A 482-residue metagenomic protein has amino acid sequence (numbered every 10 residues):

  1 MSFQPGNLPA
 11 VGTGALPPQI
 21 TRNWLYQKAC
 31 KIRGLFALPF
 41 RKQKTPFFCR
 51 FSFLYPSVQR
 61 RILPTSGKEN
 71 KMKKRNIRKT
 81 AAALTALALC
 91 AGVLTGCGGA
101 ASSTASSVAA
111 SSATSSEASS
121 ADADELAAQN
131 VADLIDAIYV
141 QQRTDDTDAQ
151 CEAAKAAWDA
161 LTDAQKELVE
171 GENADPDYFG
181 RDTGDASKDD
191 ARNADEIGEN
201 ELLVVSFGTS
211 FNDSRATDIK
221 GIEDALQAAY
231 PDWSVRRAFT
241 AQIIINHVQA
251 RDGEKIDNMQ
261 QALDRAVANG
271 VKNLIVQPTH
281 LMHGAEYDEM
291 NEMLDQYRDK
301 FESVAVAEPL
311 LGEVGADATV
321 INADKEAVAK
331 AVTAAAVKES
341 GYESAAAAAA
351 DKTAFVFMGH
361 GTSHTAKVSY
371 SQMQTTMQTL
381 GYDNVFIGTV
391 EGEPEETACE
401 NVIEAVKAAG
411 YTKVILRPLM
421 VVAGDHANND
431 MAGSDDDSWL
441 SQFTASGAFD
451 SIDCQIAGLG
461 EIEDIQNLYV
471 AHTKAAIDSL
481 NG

Functional and structural regions predicted by a protein language model:
K42-K71: Short, Lys/Arg-enriched N-terminal segments with co-localized hydrophobic residues within the first ~10-30 amino acids
K71-L84: Bacterial Sec-dependent N-terminal signal peptides
G92-G96: C-terminal motif of bacterial Sec signal peptides marking the signal peptidase cleavage site
G98-A100: Bacterial signal peptide processing site
S102-A121: Intrinsically disordered, low-complexity serine/threonine-rich repeat tracts
A121-T183: Beta-rich interaction/scaffold domains
A123-E125, N173-I415, M420-G482: Extended amphipathic ligand-handling, pore-lining, and cofactor/metal-binding catalytic surfaces
